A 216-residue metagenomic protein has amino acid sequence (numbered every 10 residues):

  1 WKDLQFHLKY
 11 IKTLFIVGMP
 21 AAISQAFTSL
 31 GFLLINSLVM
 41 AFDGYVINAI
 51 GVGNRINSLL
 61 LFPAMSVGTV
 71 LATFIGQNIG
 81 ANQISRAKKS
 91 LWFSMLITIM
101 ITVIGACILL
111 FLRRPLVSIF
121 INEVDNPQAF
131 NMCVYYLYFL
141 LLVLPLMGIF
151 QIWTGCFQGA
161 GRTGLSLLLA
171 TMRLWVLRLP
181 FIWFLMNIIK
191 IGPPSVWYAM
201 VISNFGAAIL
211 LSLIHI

Functional and structural regions predicted by a protein language model:
W1-G18, I75-V143, M186-I214: Short alpha-helical transmembrane segments in multi-pass integral membrane proteins
D3-L34, L59, P63, V67 (+3 more regions): Hydrophobic faces of transmembrane alpha-helices in multi-pass small-molecule transporters and flippases across diverse
G18, I50-S58, M95, L137 (+2 more regions): Transmembrane helix-bundle signature of multi-pass membrane transporters/permeases
A21, Q25, L33, S37 (+5 more regions): Transmembrane alpha-helix boundary and packing residues in multipass membrane permease domains and related
A21-S29, L33, M65, I97-A106 (+3 more regions): Hydrophobic alpha-helical transmembrane segments in multi-pass membrane proteins
A26-G53, L59, Q77, P115-D125 (+1 more regions): Helix-terminus/linker motif at the lipid-water interface of multi-pass membrane proteins
I50-R113, M147-S166: Small-residue-rich hydrophobic transmembrane alpha-helices
G68, L140-G159, L165-L174, F181 (+1 more regions): Short runs within selected transmembrane alpha-helices of multi-pass transporters and secretion channels
